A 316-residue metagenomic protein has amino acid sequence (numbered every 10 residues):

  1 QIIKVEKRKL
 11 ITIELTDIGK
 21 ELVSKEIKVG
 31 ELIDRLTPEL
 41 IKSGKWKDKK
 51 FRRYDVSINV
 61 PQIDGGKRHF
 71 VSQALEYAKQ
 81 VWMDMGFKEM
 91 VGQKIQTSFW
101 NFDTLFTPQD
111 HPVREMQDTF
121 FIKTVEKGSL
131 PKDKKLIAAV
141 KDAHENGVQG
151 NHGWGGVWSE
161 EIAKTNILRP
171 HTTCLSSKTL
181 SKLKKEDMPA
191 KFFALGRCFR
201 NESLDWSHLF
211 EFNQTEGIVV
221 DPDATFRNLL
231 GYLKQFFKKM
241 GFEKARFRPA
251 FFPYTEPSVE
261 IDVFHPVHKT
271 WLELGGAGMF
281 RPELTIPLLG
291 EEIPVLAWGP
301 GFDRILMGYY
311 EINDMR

Functional and structural regions predicted by a protein language model:
Q1-I2: Short amphipathic alpha-helical interface segments
E6-K7: Beta-hairpin "wing" of winged helix-turn-helix
I11-R316: TRNA-recognition modules of translation machinery and tRNA-sensing kinases, especially anticodon-binding
